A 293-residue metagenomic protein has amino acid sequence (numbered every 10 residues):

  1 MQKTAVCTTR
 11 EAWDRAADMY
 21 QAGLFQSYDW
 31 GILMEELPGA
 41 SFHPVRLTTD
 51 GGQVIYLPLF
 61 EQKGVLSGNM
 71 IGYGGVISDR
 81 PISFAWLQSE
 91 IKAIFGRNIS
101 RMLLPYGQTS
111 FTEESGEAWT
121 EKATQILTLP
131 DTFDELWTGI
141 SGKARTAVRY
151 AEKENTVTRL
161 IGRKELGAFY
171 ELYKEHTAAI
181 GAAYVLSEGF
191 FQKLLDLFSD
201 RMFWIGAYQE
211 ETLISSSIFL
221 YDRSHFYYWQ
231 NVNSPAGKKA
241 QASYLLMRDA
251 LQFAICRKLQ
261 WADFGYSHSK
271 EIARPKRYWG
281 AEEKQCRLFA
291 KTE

Functional and structural regions predicted by a protein language model:
Q2-D50, L57-G64, Y106-T124, P130-D131 (+1 more regions): A conserved beta-strand-loop-helix scaffold within acyl/acetyltransferase catalytic domains
R46, I71, W86-I94, F190-E293: Aromatic (often tryptophan-rich) hydrophobic motifs at membrane interfaces
Q53, M70, N98, A118-E121 (+1 more regions): A short, structural micro-pattern
S67-G75, T120-I126, R287: Acyl/amide activation-and-transfer machinery of modular secondary-metabolite enzymes
G68-S110: A gly/proline- and charged-residue-enriched helix-loop-helix capping module
I77, R159-G162, G265-Y266: Active-site-adjacent beta-strand anchor residues
